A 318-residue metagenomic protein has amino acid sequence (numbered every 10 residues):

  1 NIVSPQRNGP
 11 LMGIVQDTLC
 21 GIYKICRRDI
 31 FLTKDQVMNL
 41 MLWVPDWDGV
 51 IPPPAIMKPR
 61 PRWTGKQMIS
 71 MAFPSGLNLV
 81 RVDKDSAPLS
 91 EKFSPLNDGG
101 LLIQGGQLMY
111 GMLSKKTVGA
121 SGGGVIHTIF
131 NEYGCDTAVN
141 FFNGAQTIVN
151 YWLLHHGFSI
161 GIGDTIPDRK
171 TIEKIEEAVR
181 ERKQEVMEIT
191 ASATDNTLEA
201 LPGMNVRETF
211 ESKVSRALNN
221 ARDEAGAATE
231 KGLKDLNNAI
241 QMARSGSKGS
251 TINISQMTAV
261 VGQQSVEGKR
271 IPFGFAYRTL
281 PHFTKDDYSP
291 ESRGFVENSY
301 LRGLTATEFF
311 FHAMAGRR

Functional and structural regions predicted by a protein language model:
N1-L201, A243, N253-R318: Feature marking long nucleic-acid-engaging regions of large polymerase/nuclease enzymes
L201-V261: Gly/Pro-rich turn-and-neighbor structural signature
